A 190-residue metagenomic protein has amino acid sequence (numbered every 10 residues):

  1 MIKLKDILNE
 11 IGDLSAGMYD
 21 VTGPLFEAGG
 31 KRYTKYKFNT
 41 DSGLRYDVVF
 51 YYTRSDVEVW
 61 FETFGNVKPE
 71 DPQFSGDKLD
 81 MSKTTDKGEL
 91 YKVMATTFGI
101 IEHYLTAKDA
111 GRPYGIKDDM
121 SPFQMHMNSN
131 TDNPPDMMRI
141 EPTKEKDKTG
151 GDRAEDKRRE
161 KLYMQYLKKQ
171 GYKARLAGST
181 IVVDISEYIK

Functional and structural regions predicted by a protein language model:
I2-K190: Non-catalytic substrate-recognition and accessory regions of acyl/acetyltransferase enzymes
